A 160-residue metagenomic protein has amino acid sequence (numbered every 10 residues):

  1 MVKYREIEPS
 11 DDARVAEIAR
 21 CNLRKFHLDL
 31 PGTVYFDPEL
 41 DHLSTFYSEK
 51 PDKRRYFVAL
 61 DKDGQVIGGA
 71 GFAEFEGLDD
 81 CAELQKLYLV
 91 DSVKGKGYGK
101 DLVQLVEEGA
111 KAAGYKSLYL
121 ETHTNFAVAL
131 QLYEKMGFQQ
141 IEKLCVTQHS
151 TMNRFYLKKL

Functional and structural regions predicted by a protein language model:
V2, E6-Q85, V90-D91, V103-L105 (+3 more regions): Acetyl-CoA-dependent GNAT
N22-K25, K53, A82, G99 (+3 more regions): Hydrophobic alpha-helical segments
Q65, A82, L87-Q104, K111-A113 (+3 more regions): Conserved glycine-rich acetyl-CoA-binding loop
K116-L160: C-terminal "cap" of GNAT-fold acetyltransferases
